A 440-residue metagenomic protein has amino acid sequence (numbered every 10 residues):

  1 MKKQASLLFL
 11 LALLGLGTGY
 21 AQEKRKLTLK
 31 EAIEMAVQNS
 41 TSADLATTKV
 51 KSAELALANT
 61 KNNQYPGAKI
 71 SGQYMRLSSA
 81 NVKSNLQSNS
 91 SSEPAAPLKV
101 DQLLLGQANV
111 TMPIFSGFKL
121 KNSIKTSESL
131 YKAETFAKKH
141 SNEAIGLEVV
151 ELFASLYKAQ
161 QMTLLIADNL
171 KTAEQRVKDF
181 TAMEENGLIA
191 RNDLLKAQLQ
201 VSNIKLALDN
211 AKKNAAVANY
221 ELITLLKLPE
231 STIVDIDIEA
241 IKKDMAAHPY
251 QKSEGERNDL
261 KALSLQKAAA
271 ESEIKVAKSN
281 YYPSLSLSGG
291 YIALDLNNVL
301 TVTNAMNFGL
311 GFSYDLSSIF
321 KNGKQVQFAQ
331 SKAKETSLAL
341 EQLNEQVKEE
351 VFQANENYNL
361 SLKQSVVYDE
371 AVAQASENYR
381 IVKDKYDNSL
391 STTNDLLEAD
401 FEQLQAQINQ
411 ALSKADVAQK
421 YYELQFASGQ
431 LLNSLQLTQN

Functional and structural regions predicted by a protein language model:
M1-L29, V37-S40, Q439-N440: Bacterial Sec-dependent N-terminal signal peptides
S6-L7, Y20-Q22, E230, N409-N440: Acidic, low-complexity, intrinsically disordered peripheral segments
Y20-K69, Q73, L226-E271, N344 (+1 more regions): Bacterial Sec-pathway N-terminal export signals of envelope proteins
Q22-E151, L285: Short flexible linkers and secondary-structure junctions
E23-K24, S71-N109, I233, E239-D244 (+2 more regions): Small/polar, glycine/serine/threonine/aspartate-rich low-complexity segments that form flexible
L27, E31, L55, K138 (+4 more regions): Periplasmic alpha-helical coiled-coil/stalk elements that build and connect Gram-negative outer-membrane
D44-T48, K61-N62, I114-N142, N192 (+5 more regions): Sec/SRP-type N-terminal targeting helices
E184-L188, Y386-L390, A427: A short glycine-centered flexible hinge/capping loop motif at secondary-structure junctions
